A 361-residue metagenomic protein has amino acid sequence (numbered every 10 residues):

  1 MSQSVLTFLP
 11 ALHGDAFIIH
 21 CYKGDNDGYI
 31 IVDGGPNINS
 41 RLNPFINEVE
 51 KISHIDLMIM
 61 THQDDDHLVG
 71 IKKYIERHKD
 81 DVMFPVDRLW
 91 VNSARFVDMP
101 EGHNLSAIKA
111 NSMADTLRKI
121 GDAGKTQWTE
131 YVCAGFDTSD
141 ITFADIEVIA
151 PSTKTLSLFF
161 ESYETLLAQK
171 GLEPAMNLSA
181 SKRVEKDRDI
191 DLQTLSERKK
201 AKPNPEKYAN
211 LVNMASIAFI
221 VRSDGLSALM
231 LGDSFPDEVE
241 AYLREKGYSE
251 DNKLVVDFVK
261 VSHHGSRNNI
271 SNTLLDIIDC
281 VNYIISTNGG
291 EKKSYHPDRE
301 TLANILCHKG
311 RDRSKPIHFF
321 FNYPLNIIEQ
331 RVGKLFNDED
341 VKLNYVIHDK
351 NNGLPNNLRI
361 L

Functional and structural regions predicted by a protein language model:
M1-L6, L12-D15, D237, A241-S249 (+3 more regions): C-terminal regulatory/interaction regions
S2-I52, L211-D237: Conserved beta-strand hairpin/beta-sheet module of binuclear metal-dependent hydrolase folds, prominently
S2-Q3, H78-S227, K315-L361: Flexible, acidic/histidine-containing loops and adjacent segments that form or flank the divalent-metal
H13-D15, P36-N39, Q63-V69, F96-M99 (+5 more regions): Active-site environment of divalent metal-dependent phosphoester hydrolases
Y22-G28, V82, D312-S314: Short, solvent-exposed loop/turn segments that connect beta-strands within catalytic domains and beta-strand-rich
D27-G28, S40-L89, S249-N268, I277-I284: Active-site metal-binding motif and surrounding structural segment of the metallo-beta-lactamase
F219-L274: Long, well-ordered mid-to-C-terminal structural blocks that present hydrophobic/aromatic surfaces
I284-G289, F321: His/Asp/Glu-enriched short active-site or ligand-binding loop at hydrolase and phosphoryl-transfer sites
